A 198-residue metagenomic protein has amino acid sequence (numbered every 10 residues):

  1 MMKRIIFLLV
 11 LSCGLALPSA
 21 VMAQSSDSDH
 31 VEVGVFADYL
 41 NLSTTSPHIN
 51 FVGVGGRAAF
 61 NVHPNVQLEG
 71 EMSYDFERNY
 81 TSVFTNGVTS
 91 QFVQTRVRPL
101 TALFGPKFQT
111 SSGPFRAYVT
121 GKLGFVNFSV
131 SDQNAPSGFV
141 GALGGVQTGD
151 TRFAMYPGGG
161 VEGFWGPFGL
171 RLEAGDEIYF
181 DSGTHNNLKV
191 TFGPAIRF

Functional and structural regions predicted by a protein language model:
M1-S28: Cleavable N-terminal export/targeting peptides
Q24, G34, Y39, A59-G138 (+5 more regions): Gram-negative (and chloroplast) outer-membrane scaffold detector with strong preference for beta-barrel transmembrane
S25-D27, T45-F51, Q91-R98, A142-T151 (+1 more regions): Replace "Gram-negative outer membrane beta-barrel proteins" with "bacterial and organellar outer membrane beta-barrel
V31-A59: N-terminal targeting signals for Sec/Tat export/insertion, comprising classic cleavable signal peptides
G138-G144, Y156: Short, local alpha-helical segments
G158-L172: Surface-exposed extracellular loop regions of Gram-negative outer-membrane beta-barrel proteins
A174-Y179: Low-complexity, intrinsically disordered Gly/Pro/Thr-rich segments
